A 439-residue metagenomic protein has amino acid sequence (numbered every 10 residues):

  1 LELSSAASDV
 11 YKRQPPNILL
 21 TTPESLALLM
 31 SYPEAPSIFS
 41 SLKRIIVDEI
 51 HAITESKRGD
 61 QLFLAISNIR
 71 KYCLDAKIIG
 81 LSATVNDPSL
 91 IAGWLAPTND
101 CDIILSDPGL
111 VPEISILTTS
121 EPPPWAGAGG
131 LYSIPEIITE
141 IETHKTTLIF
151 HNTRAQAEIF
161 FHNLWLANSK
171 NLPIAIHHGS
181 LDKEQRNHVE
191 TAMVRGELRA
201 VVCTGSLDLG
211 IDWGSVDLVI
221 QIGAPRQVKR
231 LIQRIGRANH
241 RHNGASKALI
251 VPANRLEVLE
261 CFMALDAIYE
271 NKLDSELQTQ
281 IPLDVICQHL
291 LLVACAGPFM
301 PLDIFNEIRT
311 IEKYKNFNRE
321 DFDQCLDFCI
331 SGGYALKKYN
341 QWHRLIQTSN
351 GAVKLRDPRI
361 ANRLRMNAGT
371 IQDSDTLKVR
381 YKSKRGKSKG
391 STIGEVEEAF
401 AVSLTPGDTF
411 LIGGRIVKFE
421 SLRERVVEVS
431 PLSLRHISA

Functional and structural regions predicted by a protein language model:
L1-A7, Y11, L434-A439: Single conserved hydrophobic/aromatic residue that forms the stacking wall/gate of nucleotide- or nucleobase-binding
Q14-M30, R195-L209: Conserved two-lobed SF2 helicase motor
E24-A27, E34-Y72: SF2 helicase catalytic motif II
K77-W94, N99-T153, N254-R255: Conserved interdomain linker/interface between the two RecA-like ATPase lobes of SF2 helicase motors
L181-C203: Conserved helicase ATPase core of P-loop NTP-dependent helicases/translocases
L209-G223: A short beta-strand element within the Helicase C-terminal
Q227-S275: Conserved segment of the helicase C-terminal RecA-like domain
L273-T405, T409-I412, I416-V417, S421-L422: C-terminal accessory/connector segments of nucleic-acid motor ATPases
